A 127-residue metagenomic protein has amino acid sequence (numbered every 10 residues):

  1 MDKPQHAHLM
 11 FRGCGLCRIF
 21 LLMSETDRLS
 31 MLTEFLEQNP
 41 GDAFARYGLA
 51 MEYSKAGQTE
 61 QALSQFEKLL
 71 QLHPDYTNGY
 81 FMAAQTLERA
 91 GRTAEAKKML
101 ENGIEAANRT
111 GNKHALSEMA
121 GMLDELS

Functional and structural regions predicted by a protein language model:
E34-F35, K68-L69, G103: Canonical positions in the second alpha-helix
Q38, L72, R89, A106-T110: Structural marker of alpha-solenoid helical repeat scaffolds
Y53, L87, A120-L123, S127: Residue at a conserved register position within TPR or TPR-like alpha-solenoid repeats
